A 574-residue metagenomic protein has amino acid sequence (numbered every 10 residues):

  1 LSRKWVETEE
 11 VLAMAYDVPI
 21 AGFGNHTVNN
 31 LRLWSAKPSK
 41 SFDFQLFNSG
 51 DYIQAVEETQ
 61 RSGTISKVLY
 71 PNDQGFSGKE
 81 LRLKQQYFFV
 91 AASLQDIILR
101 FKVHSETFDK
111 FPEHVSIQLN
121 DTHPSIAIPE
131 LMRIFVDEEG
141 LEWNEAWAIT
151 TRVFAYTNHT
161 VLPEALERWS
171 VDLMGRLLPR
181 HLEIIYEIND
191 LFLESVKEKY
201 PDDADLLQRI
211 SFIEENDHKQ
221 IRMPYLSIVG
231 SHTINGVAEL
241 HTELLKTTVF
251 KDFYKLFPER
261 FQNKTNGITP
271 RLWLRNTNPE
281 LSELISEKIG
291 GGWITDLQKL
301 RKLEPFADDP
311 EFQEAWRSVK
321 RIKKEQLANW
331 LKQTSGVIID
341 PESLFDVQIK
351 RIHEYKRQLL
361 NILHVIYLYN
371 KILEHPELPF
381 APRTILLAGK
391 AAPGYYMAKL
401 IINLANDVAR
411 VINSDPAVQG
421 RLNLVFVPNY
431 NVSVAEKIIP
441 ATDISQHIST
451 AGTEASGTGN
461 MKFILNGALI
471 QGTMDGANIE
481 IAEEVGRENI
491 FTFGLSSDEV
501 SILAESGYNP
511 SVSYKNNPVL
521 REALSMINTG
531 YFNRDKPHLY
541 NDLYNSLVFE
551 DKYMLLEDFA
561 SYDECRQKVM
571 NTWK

Functional and structural regions predicted by a protein language model:
L1-K574: A conserved ligand/cofactor-binding region detector
